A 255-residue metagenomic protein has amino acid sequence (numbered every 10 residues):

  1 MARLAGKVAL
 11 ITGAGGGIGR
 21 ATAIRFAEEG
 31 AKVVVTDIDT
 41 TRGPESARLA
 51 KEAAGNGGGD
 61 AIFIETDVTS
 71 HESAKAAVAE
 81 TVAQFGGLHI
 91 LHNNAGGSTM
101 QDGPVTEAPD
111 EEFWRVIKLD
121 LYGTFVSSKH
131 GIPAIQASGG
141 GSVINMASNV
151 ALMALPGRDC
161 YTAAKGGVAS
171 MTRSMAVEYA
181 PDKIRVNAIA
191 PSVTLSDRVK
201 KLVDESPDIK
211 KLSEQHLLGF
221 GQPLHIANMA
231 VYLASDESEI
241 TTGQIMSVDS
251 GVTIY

Functional and structural regions predicted by a protein language model:
T40-T41, T66-A77, D110, L224-H225: The beta1-alpha1 cofactor-binding region of Rossmann-like NAD(H)/NADP(H)-dependent oxidoreductases
S98, D102, M153, L218 (+2 more regions): Short C-terminal tail/terminal secondary-structure segment of NAD(P)H-dependent dehydrogenase/reductase domains
D102-V105, P109-I117, V199, K211-L212: Substrate-binding pocket helix/loop in short-chain dehydrogenase/reductase
S128, A164, T172: Active-site helix of classical SDR
P133, V177-P181, E239: Alpha-helical segment proximal to the catalytic Tyr-Lys
S148: Residue(s) in the substrate-gating loop at a strand-loop-helix junction that position the organic substrate next
Q215-I226, E237: A conserved structural motif in NAD(P)-dependent oxidoreductases
